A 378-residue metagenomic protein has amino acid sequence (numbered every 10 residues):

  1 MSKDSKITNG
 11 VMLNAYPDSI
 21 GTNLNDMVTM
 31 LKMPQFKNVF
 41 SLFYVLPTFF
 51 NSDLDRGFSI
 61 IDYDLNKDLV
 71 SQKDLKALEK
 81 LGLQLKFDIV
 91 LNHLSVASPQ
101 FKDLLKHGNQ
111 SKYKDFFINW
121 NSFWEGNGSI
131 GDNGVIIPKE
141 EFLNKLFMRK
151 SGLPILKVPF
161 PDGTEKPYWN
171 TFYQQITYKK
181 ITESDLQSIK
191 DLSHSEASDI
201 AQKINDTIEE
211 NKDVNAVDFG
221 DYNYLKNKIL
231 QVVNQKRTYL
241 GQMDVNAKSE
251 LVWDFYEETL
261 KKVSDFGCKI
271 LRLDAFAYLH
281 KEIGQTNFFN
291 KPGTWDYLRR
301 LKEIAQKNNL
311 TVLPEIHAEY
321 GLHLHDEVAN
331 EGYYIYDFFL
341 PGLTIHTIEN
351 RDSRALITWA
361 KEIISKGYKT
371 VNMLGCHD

Functional and structural regions predicted by a protein language model:
S2-L251, F276-L343: Acidic/aromatic-lined carbohydrate-recognition and catalytic surfaces of CAZymes acting on diverse glycans
D68-L69, M148-S151, D352-I357, E362: Short linear interaction motifs
L81, T259-F266, R300-I304, C376: Generic, well-ordered alpha-helical scaffold segments in large soluble proteins
N109-K112, F116, S249-L271, L356-I364: An active-site-proximal structural segment forming one wall of the substrate-binding cleft that immediately precedes
R272, N290-G293, Y297, E362-K369: Secondary-structure capping and boundary motifs in well-ordered enzyme cores
G284, T347-E349, M373-D378: Glycine-rich active-site loop/lid subdomains used to bind and stabilize high-energy intermediates
I357-D378: Active-site-proximal substrate-binding groove within the catalytic cores of carbohydrate-active enzymes
